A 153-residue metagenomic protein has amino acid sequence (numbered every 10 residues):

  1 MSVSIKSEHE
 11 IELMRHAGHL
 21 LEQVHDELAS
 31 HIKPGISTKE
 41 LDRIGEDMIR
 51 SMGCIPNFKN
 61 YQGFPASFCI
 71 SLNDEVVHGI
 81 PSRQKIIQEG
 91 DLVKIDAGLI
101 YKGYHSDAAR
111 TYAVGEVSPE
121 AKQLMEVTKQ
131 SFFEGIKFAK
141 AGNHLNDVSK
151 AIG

Functional and structural regions predicted by a protein language model:
M1-G153: Active-site neighborhoods and metal-handling regions in enzymes and metal-associated proteins
